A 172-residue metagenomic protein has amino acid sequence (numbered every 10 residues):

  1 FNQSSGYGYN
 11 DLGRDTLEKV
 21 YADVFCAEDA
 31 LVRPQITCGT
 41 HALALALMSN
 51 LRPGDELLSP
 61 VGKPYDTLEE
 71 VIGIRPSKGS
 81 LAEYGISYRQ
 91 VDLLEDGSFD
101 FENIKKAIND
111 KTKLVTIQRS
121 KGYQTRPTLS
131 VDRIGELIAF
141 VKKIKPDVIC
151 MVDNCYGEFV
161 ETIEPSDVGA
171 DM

Functional and structural regions predicted by a protein language model:
F1-A27: Glycine-rich phosphate-binding segment of PLP-dependent enzymes
G8-D11, T16, A30, T37-M172: Conserved PLP-enzyme active-site core in the AAT-like
